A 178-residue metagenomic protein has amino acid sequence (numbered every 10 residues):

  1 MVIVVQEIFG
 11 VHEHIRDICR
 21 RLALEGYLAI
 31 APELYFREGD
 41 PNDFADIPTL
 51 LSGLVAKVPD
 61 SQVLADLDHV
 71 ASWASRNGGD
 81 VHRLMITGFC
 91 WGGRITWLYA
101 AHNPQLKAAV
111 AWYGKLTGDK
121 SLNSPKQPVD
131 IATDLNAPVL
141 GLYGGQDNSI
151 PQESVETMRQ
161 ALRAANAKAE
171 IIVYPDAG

Functional and structural regions predicted by a protein language model:
M1-G178: N-terminal cap/leader regions of alpha/beta-hydrolase-fold enzymes, predominantly small-molecule hydrolases
